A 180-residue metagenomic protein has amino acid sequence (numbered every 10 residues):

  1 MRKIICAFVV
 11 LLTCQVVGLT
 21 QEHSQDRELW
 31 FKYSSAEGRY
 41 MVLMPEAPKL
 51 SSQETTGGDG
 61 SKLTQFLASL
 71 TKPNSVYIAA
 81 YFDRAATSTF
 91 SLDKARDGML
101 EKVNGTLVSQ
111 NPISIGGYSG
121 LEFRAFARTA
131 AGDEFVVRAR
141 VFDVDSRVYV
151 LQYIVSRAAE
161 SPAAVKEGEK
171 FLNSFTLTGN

Functional and structural regions predicted by a protein language model:
M1-I4: Positively charged n-region of N-terminal signal peptides that target proteins for export
A7-Q15: Bacterial N-terminal signal peptides
V16-E22: Sec/Tat signal peptide C-region and signal peptidase I cleavage site
E22-K62, I115, E169-G179: N-terminal "mature-domain start" segment
A36, P45-L50, D93-L107, R147-N180: Surface-exposed amphipathic alpha-helical segments
G38, T55, Y81-A86, R157-S161: Second-shell loop/turn segments in exported
L43, A47-L67, R96-V144: Signature of long, low-cysteine stretches enriched in small and polar/charged residues
Q65-D93, V150-Q152: A short acidic-to-branched-hydrophobic micro-motif
